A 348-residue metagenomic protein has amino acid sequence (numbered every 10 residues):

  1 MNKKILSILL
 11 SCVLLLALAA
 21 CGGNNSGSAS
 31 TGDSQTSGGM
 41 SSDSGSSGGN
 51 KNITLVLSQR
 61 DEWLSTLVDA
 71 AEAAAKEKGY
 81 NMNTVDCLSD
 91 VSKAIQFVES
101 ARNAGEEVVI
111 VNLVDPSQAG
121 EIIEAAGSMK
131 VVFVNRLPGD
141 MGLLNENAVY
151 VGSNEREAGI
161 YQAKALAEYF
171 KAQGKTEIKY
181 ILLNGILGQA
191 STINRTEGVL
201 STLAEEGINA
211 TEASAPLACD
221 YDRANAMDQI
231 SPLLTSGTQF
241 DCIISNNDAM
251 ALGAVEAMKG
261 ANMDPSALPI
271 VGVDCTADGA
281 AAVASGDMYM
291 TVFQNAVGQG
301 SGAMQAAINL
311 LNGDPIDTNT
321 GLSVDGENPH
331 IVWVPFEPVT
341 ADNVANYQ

Functional and structural regions predicted by a protein language model:
N2-N24: Sec-dependent N-terminal signal peptides of Gram-positive bacterial secreted proteins and lipoproteins
A19-S46: Bacterial lipoprotein signal-peptidase II cleavage site
G49, A94, Y150-I178, A226-M227 (+3 more regions): Hydrophobic alpha-helical segments within soluble ligand-binding/sensing domains
K51, L183-S191, T202, G302-Q348: Hinge/cleft segment of the Venus flytrap/periplasmic-binding protein
K51-A74, N83-Q96, E106, N112-P116 (+2 more regions): Extracytoplasmic "Venus flytrap"
W63-Y80, A158-A165, A190-N209, N225 (+3 more regions): Short, solvent-exposed amphipathic alpha-helices that sit in or adjacent to ligand/effector-binding or catalytic
V111-V131, V199, A215-A281: Hydrophobic alpha-helical
E121-E157, T276-A284, M288-Y289: Flexible loop/hinge segments that line or gate small-molecule binding clefts
